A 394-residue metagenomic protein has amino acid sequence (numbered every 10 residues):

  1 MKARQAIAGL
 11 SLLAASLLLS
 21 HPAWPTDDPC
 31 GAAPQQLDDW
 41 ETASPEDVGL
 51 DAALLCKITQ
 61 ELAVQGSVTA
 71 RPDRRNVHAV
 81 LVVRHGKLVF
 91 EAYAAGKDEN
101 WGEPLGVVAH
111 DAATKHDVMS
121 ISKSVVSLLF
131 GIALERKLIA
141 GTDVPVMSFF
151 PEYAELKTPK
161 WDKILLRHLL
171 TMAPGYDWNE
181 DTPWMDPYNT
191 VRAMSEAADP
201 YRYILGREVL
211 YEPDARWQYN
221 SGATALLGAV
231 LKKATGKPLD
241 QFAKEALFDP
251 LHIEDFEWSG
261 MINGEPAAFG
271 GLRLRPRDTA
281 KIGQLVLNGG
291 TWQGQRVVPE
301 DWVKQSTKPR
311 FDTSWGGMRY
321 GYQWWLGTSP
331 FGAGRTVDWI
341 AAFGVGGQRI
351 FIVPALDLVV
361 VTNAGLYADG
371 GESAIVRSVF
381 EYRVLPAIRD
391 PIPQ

Functional and structural regions predicted by a protein language model:
L12-L105, L134-A140, A198, L285 (+1 more regions): N-terminal leader/targeting segments and the immediately adjacent pre-domain N-terminus
C56, G86, T114-T142, L169 (+2 more regions): Active-site SXXK
I58, A92, W101-G106, P145-S148 (+2 more regions): Short, charged, amphipathic alpha-helices and their helix-cap/turn boundaries
T69-L81, K97-F149, K160, I164 (+2 more regions): Short active-site loop at a secondary-structure junction that contains or immediately precedes the catalytic residue(s)
A112, D117, R136-Y176, G206 (+1 more regions): Active-site helix/loop module of the DD-peptidase/beta-lactamase fold, centered on the serine-lysine SxxK catalytic
A223-V230, G270-W292, Q348-A364: Active-site-proximal alpha-helical segments within enzyme catalytic domains
I253-F256, K304-V359: Active-site Gly/Thr loop motif
A342-Q394: Structured C-terminal helix/loop/strand segments within mature extracytoplasmic catalytic/sensor domains
